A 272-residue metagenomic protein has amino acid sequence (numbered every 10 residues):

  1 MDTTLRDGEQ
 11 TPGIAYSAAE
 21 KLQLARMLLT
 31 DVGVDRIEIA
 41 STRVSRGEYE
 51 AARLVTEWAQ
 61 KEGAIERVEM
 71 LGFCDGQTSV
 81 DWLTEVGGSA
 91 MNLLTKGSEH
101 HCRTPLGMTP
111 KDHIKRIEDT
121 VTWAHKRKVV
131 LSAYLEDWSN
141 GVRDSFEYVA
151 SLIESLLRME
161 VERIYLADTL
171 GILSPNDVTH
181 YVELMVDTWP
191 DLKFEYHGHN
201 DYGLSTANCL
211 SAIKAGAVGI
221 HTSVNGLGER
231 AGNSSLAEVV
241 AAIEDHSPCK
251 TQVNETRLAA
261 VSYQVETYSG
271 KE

Functional and structural regions predicted by a protein language model:
M1-E272: Catalytic cores and adjacent flexible loops of soluble metabolic enzymes that perform enolate/carbanion chemistry on
